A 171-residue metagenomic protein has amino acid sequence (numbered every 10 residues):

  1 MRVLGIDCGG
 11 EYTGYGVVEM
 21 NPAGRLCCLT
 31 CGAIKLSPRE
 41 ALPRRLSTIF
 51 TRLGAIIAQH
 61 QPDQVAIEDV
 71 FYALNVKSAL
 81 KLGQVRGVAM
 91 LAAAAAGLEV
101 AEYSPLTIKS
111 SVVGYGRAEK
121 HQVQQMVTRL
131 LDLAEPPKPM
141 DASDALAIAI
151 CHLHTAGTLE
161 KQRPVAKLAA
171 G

Functional and structural regions predicted by a protein language model:
M1-G171: Phosphate- and other anionic-substrate recognition elements at nucleic-acid/protein interfaces
